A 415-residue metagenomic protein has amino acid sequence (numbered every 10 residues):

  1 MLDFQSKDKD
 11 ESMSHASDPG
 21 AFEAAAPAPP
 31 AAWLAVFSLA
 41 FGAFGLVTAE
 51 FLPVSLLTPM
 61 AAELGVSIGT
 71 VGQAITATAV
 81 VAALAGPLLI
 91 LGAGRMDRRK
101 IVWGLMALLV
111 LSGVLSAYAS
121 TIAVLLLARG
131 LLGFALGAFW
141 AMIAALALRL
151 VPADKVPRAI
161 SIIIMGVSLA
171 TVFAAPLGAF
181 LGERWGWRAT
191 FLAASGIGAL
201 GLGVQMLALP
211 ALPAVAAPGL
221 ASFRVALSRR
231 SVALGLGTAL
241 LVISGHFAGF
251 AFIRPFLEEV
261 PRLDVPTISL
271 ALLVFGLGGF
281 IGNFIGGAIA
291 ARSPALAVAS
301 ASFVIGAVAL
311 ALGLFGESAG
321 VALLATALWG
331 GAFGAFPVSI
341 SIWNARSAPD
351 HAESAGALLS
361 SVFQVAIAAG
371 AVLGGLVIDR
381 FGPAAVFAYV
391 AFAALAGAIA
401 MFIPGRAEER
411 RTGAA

Functional and structural regions predicted by a protein language model:
G65, D97, Y118-V124, R262 (+1 more regions): Helix-breaking motifs and short loop linkers at transmembrane-helix boundaries and internal kinks in secondary membrane
L84-S120: Conserved MFS/SLC helix-loop-helix module at the cytosolic interface between two early adjacent transmembrane helices
A85-R98, G282-P294, I378-D379: Helix-to-loop junctions at the C-terminal end of transmembrane segments in multipass secondary transporters
S112, A123-L132, G320-L328: Paired small-residue
I122-V124, A153-L209: Helix-loop-helix hairpin linking two adjacent transmembrane segments in secondary transporters
A128-G166: Cytoplasmic helix-loop-helix junction between adjacent transmembrane helices in 12-TM secondary transporters
L296-I340: C-terminal transmembrane helical hairpin of 12-TM major facilitator-type secondary transporters
S347-F381, V390: A late C-terminal transmembrane helix in Major Facilitator Superfamily
